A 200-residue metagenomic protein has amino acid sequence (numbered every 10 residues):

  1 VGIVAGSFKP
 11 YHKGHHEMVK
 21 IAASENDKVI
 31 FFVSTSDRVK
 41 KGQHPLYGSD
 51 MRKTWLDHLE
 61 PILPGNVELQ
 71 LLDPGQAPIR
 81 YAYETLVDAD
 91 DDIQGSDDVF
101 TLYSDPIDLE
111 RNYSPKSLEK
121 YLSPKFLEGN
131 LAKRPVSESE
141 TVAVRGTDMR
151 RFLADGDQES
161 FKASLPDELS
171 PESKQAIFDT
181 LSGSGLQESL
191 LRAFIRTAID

Functional and structural regions predicted by a protein language model:
V1-L190: Nucleotidyltransferase catalytic core that binds NTPs
Q187-D200: Hydrophobic face of amphipathic alpha-helices
